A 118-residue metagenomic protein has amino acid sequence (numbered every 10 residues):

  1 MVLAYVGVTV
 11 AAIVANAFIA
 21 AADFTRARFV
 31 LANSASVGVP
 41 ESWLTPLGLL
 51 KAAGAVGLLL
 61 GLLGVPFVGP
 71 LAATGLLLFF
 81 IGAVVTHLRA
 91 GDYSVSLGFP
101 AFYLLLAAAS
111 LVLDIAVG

Functional and structural regions predicted by a protein language model:
M1-G118: Membrane-interface extramembranous regions
